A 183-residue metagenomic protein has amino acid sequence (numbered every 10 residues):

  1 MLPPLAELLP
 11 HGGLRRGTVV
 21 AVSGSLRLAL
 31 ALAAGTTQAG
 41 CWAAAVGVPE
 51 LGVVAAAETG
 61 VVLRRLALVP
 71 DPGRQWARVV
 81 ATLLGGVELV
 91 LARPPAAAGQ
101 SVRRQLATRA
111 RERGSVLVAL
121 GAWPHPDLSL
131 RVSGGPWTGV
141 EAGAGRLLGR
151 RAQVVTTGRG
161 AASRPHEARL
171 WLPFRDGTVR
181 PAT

Functional and structural regions predicted by a protein language model:
M1-T183: N-terminal regions of ATP-driven nucleic-acid and macromolecular assemblies, encompassing P-loop NTP-binding domains
